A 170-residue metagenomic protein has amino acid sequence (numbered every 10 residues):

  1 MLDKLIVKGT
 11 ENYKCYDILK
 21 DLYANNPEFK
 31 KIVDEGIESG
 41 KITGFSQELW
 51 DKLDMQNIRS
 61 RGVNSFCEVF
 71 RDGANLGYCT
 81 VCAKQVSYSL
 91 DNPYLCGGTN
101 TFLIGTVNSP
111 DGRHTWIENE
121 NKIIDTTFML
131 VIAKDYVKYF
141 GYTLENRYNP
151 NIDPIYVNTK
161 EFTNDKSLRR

Functional and structural regions predicted by a protein language model:
M1-D54, I58: Small, basic N-terminal interaction modules of short regulatory proteins
D51, M55-R170: A structural boundary/capping signal
